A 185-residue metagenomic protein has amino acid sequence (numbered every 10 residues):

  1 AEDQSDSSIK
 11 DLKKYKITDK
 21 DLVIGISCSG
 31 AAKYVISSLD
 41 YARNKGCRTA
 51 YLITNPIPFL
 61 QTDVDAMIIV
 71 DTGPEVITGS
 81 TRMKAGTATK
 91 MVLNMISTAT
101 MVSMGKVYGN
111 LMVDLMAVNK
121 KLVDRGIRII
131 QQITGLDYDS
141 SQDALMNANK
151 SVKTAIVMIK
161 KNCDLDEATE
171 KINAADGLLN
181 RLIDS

Functional and structural regions predicted by a protein language model:
A1-M91, T100-M104: Glycine-rich phosphate-binding loops that contact phosphosugars or nucleotide phosphates
S80-A88, V92, L111-V118, L122: Alpha-helix N-cap/loop-to-helix boundary motif
T100-S185: Short, amphipathic alpha-helical interaction segments embedded in low-complexity terminal/linker regions of eukaryotic
